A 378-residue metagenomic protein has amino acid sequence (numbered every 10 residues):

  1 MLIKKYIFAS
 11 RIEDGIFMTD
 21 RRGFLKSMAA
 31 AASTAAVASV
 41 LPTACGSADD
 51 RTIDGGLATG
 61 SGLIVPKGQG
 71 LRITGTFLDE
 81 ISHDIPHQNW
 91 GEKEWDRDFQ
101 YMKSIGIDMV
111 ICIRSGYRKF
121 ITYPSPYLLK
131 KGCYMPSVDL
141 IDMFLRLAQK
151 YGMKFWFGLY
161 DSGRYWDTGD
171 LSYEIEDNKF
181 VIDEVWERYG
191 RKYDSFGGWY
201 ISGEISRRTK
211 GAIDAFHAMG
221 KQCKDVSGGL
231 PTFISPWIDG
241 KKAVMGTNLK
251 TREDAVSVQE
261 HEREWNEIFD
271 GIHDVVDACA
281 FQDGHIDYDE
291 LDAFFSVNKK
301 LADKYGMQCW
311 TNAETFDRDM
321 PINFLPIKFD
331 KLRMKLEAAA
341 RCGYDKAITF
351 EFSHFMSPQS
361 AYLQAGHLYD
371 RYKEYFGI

Functional and structural regions predicted by a protein language model:
M1-D20, A32, A38: N-terminal secretory signal peptides
I16-F17, R22, A338-G343: Short, surface-exposed loop and linker segments with low hydrophobicity and enrichment for Pro/Ser/Thr
F17-L25, S39, T43, S47: Twin-arginine (Tat) signal peptide motif
K26-A30: Sec-dependent signal peptide recognition, specifically the positively charged N-region followed immediately by
A31-A32, C112: Alpha-helix boundary/capping residues
S33-T34, E290: Solvent-exposed loop/turn segments connecting transmembrane beta-strands in outer-membrane beta-barrel proteins
L41-T59: Bacterial Sec-dependent N-terminal signal peptides
G56, G60-I378: Glycan-processing catalytic domains of CAZymes
